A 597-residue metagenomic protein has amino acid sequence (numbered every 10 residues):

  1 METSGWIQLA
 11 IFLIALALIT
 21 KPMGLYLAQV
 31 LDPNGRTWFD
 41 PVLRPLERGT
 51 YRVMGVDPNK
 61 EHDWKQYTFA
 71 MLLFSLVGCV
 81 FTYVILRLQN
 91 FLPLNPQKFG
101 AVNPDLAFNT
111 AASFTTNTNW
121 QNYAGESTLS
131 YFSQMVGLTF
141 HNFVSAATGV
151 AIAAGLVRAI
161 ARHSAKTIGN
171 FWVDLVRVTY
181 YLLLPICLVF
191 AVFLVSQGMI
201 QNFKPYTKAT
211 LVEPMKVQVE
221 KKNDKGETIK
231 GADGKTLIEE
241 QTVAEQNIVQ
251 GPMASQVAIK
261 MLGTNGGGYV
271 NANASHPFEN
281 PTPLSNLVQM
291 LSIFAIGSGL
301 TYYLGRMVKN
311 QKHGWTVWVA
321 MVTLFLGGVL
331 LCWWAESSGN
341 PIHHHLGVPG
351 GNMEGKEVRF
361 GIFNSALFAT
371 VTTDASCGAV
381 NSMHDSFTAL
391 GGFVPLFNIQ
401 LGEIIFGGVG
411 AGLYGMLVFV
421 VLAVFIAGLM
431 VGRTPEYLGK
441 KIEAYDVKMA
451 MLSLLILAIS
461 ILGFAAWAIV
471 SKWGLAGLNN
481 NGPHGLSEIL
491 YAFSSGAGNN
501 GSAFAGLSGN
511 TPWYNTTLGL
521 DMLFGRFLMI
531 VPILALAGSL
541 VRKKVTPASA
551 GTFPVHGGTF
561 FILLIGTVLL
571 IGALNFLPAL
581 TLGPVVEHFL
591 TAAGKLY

Functional and structural regions predicted by a protein language model:
E2-Y597: Membrane-proximal intracellular helices of multi-pass ion channels
